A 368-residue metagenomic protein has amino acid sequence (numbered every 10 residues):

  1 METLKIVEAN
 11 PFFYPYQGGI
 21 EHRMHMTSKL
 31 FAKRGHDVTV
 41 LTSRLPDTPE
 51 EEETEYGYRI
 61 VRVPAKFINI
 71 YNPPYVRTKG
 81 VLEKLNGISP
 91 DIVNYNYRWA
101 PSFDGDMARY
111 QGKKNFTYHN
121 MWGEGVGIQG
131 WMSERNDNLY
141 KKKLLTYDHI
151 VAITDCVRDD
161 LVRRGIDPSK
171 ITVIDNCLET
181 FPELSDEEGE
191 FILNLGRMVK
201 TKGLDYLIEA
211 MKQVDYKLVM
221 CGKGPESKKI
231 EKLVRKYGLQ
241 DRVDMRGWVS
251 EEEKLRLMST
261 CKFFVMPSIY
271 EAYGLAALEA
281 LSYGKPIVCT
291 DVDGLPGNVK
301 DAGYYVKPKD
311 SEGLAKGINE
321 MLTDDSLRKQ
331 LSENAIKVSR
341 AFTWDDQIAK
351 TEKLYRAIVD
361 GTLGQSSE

Functional and structural regions predicted by a protein language model:
H22, M26, E190, N194-Q213 (+2 more regions): A conserved mid-protein helix/loop that constitutes part of the nucleotide-sugar donor-binding site
T48, I92-Q111, F116-G123: An aromatic- and histidine-rich active-site surface loop
W122-T146, T180: Nucleotide-sugar donor phosphate/pyrophosphate-binding loop at the beta->alpha transition of glycosyltransferases
C156, C177: Carbohydrate-associated surface elements
W248-V249, R256-C261: Short alpha-helical donor nucleotide-sugar binding micro-motif in glycosyltransferases
I269: Aromatic "clamp/platform" in nucleotide-sugar-dependent glycosyltransferases that forms part of the donor/acceptor
P286-C289: Short hydrophobic beta-strand element within catalytic cores of glycosyltransferases and related nucleotide-activated
Y304-S311, E320-D325: Conserved acidic donor-binding segment of nucleotide-sugar-dependent glycosyltransferases
